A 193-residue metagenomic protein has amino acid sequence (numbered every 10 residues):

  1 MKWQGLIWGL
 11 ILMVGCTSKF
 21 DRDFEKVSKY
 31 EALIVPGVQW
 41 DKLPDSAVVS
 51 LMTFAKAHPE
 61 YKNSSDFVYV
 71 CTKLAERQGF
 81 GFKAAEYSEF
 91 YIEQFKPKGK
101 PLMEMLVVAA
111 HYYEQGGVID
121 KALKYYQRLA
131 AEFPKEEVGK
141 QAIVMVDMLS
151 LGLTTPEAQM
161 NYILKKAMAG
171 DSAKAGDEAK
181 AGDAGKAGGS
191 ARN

Functional and structural regions predicted by a protein language model:
C16-M52: N-terminal leader/linker segments that initiate helical-solenoid repeat arrays
F54-S64, E93-L102, A130-I143: Short solvent-exposed coil/turn linkers within tandem alpha-helical repeat scaffolds
E137-N193: Terminal, low-structured helical/coil segments at or just beyond the last alpha-helical repeat
